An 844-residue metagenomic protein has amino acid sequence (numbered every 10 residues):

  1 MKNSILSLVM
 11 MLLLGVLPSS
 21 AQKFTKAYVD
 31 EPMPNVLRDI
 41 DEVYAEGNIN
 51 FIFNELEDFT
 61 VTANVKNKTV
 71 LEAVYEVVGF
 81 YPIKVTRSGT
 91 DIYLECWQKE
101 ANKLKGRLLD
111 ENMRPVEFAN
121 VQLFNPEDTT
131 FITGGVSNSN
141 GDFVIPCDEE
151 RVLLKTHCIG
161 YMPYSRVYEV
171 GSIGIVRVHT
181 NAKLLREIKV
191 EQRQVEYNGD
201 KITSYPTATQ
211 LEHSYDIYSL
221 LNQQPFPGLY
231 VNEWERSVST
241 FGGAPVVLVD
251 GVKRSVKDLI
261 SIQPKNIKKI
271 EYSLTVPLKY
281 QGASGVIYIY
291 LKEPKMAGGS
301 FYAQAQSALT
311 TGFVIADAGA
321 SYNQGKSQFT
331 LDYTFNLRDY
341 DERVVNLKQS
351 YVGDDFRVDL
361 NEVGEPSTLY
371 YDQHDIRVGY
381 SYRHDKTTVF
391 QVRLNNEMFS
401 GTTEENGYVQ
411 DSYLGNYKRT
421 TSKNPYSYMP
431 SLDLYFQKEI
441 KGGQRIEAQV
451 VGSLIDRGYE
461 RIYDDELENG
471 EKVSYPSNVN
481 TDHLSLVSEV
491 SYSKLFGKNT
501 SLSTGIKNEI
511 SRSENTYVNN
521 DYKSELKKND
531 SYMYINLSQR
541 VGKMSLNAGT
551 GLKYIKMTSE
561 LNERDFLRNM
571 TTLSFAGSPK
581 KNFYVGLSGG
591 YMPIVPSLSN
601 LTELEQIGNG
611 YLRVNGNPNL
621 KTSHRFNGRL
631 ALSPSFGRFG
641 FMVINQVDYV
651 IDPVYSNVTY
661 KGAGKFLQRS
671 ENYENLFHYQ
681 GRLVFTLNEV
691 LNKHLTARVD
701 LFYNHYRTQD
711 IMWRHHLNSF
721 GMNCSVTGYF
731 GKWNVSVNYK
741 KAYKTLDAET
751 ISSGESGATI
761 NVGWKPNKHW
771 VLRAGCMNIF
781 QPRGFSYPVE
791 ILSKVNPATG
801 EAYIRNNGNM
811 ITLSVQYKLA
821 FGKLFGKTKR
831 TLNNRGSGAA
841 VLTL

Functional and structural regions predicted by a protein language model:
A21-A101, T129-I132, Q194-G199, L229-V246: N-terminal export/assembly leaders
L37, D41-Y44, Y81, I92-Y93 (+6 more regions): Short, acidic, small-residue-rich periplasmic hinge/interaction motif at the N-terminus of Gram-negative outer-membrane
I92-L94, G171-H179, E187, E191 (+3 more regions): N-terminal periplasmic accessory domains that precede and gate Gram-negative outer-membrane beta-barrel machines
E127-D142: Short, acidic Ser/Thr/Gly-rich low-complexity loop/linker segments typical of extracellular and cell-surface proteins
E233-T275: Periplasmic plug
A305-L309, Q324, F335-D339, N396-S400 (+15 more regions): Transmembrane beta-strands of outer-membrane beta-barrel pores
Q373-G401, S422-N562, F566-T572, S578 (+3 more regions): Face-selective signature of the C-terminal outer-membrane beta-barrel domain
E563-R564, F583, P593-V643, Y649 (+2 more regions): Outer-membrane beta-barrel signature, preferentially recognizing the C-terminal barrel domain of Gram-negative
